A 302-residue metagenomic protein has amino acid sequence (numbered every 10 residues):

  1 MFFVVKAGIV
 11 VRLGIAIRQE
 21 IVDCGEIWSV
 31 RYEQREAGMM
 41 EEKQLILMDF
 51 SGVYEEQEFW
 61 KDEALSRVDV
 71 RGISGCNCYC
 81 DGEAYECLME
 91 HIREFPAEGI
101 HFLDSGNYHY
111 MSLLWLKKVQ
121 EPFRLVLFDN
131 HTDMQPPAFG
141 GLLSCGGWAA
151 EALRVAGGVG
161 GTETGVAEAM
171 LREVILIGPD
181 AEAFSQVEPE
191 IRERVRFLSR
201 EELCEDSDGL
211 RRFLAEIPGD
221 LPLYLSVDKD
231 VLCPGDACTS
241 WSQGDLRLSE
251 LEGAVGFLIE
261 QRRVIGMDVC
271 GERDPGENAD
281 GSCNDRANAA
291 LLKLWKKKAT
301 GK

Functional and structural regions predicted by a protein language model:
F2-F3, Y32: Aromatic (phenylalanine/tyrosine) cluster motif
K6, V10-A16, E20: Intrinsically disordered, low-complexity tandem-repeat regions
Q19, Y32-Q34: Low-complexity, intrinsically disordered or signal/transmembrane-proximal segments
G38-L103, N107-R124, G157-V166, I175-I177 (+2 more regions): Catalytic cores of soluble, metal-dependent hydrolases
L125-P137, W148: Long, hydrophobic, well-ordered secondary-structure blocks that form the structural core and pocket-lining surfaces
